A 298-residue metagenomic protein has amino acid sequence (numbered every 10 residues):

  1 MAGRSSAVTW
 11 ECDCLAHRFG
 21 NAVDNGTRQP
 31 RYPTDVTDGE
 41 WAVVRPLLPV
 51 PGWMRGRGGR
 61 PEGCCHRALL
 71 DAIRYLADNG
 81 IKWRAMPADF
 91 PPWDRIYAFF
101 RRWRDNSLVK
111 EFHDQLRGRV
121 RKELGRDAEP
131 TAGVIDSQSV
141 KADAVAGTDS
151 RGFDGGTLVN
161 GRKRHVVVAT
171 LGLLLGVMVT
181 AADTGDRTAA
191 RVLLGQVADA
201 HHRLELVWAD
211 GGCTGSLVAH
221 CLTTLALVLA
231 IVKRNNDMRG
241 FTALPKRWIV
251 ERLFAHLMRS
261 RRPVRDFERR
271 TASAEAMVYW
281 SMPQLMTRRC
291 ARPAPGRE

Functional and structural regions predicted by a protein language model:
M1-E298: Short alpha-helical elements
